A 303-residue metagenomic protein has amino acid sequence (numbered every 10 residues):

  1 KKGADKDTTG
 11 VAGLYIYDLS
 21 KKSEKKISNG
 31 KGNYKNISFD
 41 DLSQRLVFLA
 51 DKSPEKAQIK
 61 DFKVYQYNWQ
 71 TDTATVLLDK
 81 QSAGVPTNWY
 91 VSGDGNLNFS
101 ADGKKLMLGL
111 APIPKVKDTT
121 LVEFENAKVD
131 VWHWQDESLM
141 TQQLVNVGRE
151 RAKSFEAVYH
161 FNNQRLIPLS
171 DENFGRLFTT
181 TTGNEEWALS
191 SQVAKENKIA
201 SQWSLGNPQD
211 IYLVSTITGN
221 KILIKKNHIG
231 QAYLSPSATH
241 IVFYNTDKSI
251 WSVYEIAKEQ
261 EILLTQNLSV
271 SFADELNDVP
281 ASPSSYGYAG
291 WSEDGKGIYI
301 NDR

Functional and structural regions predicted by a protein language model:
K1-R303: Beta-propeller folds
